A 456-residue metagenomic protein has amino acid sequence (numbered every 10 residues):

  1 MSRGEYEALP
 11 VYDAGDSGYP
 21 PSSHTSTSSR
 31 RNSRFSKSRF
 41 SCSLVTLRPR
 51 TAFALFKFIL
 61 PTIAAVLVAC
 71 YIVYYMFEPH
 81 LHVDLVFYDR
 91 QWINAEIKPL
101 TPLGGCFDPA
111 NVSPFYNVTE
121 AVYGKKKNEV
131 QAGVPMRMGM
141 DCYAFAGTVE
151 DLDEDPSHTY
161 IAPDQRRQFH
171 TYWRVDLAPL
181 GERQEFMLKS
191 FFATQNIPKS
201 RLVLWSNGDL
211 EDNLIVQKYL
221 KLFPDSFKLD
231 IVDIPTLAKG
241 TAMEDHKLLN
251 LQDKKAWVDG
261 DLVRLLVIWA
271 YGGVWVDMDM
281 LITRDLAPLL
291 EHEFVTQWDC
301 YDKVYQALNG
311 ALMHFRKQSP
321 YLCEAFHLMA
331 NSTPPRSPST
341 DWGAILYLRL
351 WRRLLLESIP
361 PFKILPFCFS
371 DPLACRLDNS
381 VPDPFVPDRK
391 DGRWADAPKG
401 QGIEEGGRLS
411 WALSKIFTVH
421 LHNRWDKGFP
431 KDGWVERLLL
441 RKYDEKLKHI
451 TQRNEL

Functional and structural regions predicted by a protein language model:
S2-G260, L281-L456: Glycosyltransferase-associated regions of secretory-pathway enzymes, highlighting luminal stem/catalytic domains
D261-G273: Small-residue hinge/turn detector
G273-V274, Q318: Alpha-helix capping at helix-to-loop junctions
V274, D279-L281: The conserved acidic donor/metal-binding loop of glycosyltransferases
